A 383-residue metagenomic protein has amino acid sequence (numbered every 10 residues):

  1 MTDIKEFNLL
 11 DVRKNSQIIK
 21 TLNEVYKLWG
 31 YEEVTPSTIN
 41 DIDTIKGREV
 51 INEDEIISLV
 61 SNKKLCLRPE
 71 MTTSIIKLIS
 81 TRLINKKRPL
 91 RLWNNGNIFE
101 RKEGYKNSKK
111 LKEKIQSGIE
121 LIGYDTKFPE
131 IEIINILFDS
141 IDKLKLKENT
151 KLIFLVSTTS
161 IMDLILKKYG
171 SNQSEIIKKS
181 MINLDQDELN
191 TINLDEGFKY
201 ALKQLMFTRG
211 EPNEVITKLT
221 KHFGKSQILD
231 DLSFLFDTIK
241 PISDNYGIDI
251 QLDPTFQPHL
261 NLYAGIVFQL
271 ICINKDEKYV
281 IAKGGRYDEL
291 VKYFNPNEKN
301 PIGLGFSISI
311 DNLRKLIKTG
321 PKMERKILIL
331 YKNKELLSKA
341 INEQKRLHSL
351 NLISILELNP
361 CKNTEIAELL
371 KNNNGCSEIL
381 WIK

Functional and structural regions predicted by a protein language model:
M1-T73, I131: TRNA-binding/sensing appendages of the translation machinery
T2-L10, E53-E55, K167, L260-N261 (+2 more regions): Histidine/cysteine-enriched polar flanking segments
Q17-L28, N40-D41, T72-I84, N94-K147 (+1 more regions): Positively charged, Gly/Ser-enriched RNA/tRNA-binding surfaces
E33-P36, L92-N94, K151-V156, Q251-L252: A structural signal for short, well-ordered beta-strand segments and their strand-loop junctions that often border
P36-D54, I153-L164, F256-G265, N363-L369: Beta-rich nucleic-acid/ligand-interaction surfaces
E55-S61, Y169-L194, C272-N274: Acidic, His- and aromatic-enriched active-site or binding-groove loops in soluble protein domains that engage sugars
L144-D163, K167-K179, N193: Extended alpha-helical scaffolds
